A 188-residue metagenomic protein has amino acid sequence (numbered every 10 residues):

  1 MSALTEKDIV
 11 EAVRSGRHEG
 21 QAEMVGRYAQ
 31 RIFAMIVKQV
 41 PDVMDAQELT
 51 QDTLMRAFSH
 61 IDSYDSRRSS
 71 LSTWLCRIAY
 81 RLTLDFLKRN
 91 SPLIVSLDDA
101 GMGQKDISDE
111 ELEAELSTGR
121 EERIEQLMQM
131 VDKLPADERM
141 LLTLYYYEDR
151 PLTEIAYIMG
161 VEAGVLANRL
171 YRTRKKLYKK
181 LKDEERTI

Functional and structural regions predicted by a protein language model:
S2-E6, L93-R120: Internal acidic/polar
R14-E23, F33-D52, A163, R186-I188: Short, charged helix-capping/linker segments at alpha-helix termini
R14-S15, K38-P41, D52-R68, R89: Sigma70-family region 2
V25-V43, H60, C76, V131 (+2 more regions): Amphipathic, Lys/Arg- and hydrophobic-enriched alpha-helical face
E48-M55, S69-R81: Structural recognition of an alpha-helix C-terminal capping motif at a helix-to-coil junction
T53, I78, L141-L142, I155-A156 (+1 more regions): Hydrophobic positions on the alpha-helical face of helix-turn-helix-like DNA-binding modules
S63, R77-L97, R120: Arg/Lys-rich amphipathic alpha helix in sigma70-family domain 2
L84, Q126-M128, E138, Y147 (+1 more regions): DNA-recognition helix of helix-turn-helix
